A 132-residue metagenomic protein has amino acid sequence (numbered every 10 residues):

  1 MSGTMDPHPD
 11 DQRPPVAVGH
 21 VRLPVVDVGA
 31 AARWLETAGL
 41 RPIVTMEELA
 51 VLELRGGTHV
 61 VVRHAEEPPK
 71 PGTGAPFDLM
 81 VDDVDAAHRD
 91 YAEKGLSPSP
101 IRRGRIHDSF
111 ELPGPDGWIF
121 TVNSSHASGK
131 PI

Functional and structural regions predicted by a protein language model:
M1-P14, L23, A92-I132: Vicinal oxygen chelate
P15-V16, R22-H59: Core segments of cupin and vicinal oxygen chelate
A17-V26, A50-V51, E67-E93, D108-T121: Vicinal oxygen chelate
R41, V61, S97-P100: A short linear hydrophobic-aromatic micro-motif
H59-V60, F120: Short, isolated positions in well-ordered beta-strands
V60-V61, P68-P71, A127-P131: A short local loop/turn or secondary-structure capping micro-motif enriched for an aromatic residue
